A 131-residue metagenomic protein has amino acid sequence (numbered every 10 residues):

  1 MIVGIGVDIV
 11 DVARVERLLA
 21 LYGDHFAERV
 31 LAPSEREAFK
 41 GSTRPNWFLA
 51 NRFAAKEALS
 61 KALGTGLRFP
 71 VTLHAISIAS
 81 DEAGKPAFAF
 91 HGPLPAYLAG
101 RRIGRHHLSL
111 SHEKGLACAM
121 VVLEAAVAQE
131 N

Functional and structural regions predicted by a protein language model:
M1-N131: Core catalytic alpha/beta fold that binds nucleotide/phospho-ligands
